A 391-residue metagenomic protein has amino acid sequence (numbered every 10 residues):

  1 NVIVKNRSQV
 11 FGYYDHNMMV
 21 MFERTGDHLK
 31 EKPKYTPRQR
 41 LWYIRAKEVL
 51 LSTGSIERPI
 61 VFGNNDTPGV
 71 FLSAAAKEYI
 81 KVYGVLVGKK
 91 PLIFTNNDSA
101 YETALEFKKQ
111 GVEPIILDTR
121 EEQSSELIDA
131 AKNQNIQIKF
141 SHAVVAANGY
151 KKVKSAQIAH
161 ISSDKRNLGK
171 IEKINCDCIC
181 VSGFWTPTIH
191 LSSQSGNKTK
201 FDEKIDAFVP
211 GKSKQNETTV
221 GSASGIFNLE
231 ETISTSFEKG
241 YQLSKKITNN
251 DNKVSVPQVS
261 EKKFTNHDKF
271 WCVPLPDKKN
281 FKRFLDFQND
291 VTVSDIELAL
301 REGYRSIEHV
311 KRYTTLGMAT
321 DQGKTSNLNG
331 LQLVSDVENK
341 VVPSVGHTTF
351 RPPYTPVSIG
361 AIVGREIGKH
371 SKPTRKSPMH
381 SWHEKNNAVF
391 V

Functional and structural regions predicted by a protein language model:
N1-T374, P378: Residues forming the flavin
S371-V391: N- or domain-start disorder-to-order transition segments that initiate the globular core
